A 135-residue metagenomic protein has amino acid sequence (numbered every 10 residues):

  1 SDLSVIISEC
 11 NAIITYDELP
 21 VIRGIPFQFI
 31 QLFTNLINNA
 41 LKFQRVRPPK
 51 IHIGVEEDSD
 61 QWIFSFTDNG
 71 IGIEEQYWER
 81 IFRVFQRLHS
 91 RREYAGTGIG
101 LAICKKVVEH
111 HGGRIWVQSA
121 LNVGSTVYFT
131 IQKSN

Functional and structural regions predicted by a protein language model:
I13, V21-G24: Conserved micro-motifs of the catalytic ATP-binding
A40-L41: Short helix-loop "hinge" at the ATP-lid/N-box region of the Bergerat-fold HATPase_c
P48-D60: Short beta-strand/loop element within the Bergerat-fold HATPase_c
D68: Acidic ATP/Mg2+-coordinating residue in the GHKL
I73-F85: Short conserved segment of the HATPase_c
G100, C104: Short alpha-helical Gxxx[C/S/T] motif in the catalytic ATP-binding
G112-G113: Conserved glycine-rich
